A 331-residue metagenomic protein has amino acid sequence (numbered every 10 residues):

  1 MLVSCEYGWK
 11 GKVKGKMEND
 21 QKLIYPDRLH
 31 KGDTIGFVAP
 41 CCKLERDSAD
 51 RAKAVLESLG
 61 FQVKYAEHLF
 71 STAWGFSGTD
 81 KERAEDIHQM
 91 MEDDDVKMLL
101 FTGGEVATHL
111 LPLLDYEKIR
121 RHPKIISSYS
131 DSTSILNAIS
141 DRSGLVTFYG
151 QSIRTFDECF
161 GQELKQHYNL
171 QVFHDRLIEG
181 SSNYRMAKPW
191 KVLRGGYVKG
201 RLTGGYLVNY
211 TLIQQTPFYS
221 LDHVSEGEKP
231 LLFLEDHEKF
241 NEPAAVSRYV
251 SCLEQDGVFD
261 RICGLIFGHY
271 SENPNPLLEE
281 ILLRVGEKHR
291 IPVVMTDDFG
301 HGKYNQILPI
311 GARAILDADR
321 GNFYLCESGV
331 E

Functional and structural regions predicted by a protein language model:
M17-D95: ATP/NTP phosphate-donor binding region
K43-S48, V55, Y197-K239: Conserved beta-alpha junction segments in alpha/beta enzyme cores
L100-T108, Y129: N-terminal glycine-rich "phosphate-gripper" loop used for MgATP/nucleotide binding and carboxylate activation
L114-I139, V146-I153, R290-V293: Short, acidic/small-residue loops that bind anionic groups at enzyme active sites
G144-T211: Conserved anion/nucleotide-ligand pocket segment
L221-L278: Internal helical hairpin/lid segments
F267-E331: ATP/nucleoside-binding phosphotransfer catalytic cores, i.e., glycine-rich phosphate-binding loops
